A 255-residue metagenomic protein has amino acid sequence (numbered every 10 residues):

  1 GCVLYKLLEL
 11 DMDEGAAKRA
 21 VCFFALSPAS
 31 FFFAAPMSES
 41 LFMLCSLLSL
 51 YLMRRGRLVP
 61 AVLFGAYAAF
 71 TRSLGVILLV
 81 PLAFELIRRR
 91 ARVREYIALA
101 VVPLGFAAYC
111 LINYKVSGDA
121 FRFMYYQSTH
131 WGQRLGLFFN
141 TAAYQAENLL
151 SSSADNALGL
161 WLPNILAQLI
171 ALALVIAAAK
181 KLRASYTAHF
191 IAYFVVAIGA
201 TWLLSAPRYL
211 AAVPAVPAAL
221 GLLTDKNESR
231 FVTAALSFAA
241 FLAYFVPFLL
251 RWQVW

Functional and structural regions predicted by a protein language model:
G1-D11, I170-A177: Transmembrane-helix motifs of polytopic, lipid-linked glycan transferases
L4-L26, M43-L44, P60, A184-A188: Transmembrane-helix signature of polytopic, membrane-embedded enzymes that assemble or transfer cell-envelope glycans
M12-G15, L41, S49-P60, I87-R90 (+1 more regions): Membrane-interface transmembrane helices that cradle and orient dolichyl/undecaprenyl
A25, A29-F32, S46-Y51, V59-E85 (+2 more regions): Membrane-interface alpha helices of multi-pass inner-membrane proteins
A35-L41, A206: Short acidic/glycine- and proline-prone juxtamembrane loop motifs at membrane-interface regions of multi-pass membrane
Y67-A68, L79-L174, S185-F190, F245: Membrane-lumen/periplasm interface segments of specific transmembrane helices in polyprenyl phosphate-linked
L99-P103, K226-V254: Signature aromatic-anchored transmembrane alpha helix within multi-pass, membrane-resident enzymes that catalyze glycan
A177-A200, Y209, T233: Transmembrane alpha-helix segments characteristic of polytopic inner-membrane glycan-assembly/cell-envelope
